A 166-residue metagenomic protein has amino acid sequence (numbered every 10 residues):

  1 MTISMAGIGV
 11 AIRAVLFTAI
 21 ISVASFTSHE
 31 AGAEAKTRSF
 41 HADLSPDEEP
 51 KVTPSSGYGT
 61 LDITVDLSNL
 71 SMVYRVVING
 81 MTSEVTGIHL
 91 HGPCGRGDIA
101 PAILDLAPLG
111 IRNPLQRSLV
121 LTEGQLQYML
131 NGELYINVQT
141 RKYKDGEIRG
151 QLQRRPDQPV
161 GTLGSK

Functional and structural regions predicted by a protein language model:
M1-V10: N-terminal secretory signal peptides that target proteins for export/translocation
T2, F26-I88, G92-K166: Metal-centered catalytic cores of metalloenzymes
A11-S25: Bacterial N-terminal signal peptides
